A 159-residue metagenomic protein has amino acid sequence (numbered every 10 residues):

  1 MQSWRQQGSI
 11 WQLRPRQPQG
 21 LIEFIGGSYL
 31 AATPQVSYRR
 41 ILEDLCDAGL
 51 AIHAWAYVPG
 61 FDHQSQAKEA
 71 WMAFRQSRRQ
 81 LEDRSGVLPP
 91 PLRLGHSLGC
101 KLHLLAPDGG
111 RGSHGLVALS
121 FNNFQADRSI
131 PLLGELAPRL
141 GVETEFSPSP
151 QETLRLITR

Functional and structural regions predicted by a protein language model:
S3-G60: Short, surface-exposed "cap/lid" segments of acyl-processing enzymes
L30, F61, S97-K101: Gly/Ser/Thr-rich loops at beta-strand to alpha-helix junctions that form or flank small-molecule/cofactor-binding
G60-F61, F124: A short acidic, often aromatic-flanked loop/helix-cap motif at beta-alpha or helix-coil junctions that lines enzyme
D62, Q66-W71: Short low-complexity, flexible loop/linker segments enriched in glycine and/or proline with clustered acidic
A70-R159: Serine-dependent carboxylesterase/thioesterase catalytic core of lipase-like alpha/beta-hydrolase/SGNH enzymes
